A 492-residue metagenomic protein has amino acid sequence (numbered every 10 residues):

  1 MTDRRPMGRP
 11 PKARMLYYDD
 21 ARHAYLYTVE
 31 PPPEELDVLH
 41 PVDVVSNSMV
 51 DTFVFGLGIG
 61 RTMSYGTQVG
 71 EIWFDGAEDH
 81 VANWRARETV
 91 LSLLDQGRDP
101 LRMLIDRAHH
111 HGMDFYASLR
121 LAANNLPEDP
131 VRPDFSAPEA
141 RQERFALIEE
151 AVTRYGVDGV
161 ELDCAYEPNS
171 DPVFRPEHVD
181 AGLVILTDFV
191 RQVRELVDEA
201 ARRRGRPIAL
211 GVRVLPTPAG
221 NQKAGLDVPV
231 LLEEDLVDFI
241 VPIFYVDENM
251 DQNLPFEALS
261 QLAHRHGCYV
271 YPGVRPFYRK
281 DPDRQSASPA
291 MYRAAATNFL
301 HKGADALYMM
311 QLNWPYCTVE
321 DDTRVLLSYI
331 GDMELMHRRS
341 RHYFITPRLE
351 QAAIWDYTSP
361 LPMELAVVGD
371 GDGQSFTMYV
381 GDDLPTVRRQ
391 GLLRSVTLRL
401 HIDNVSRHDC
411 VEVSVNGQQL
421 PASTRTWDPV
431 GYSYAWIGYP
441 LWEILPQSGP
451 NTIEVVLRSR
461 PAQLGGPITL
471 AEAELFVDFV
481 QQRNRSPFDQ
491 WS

Functional and structural regions predicted by a protein language model:
G8-E35, D75-A77, A82-D106, H110-Y155 (+1 more regions): Active-site-adjacent "subsite" loops/lids of carbohydrate-active enzymes
D19-A21, A209-L215, S260-P289: Active-site clefts of carbohydrate-active enzymes
Y25, P31-L36, G58-M63, L94-D95 (+4 more regions): Acidic-and-aromatic substrate-binding clefts and catalytic sites of carbohydrate-active enzymes
L36-T67, R154-G159, L236-I240, H301-A306: Catalytic domains of carbohydrate-active enzymes, especially glycoside hydrolases
D51-G58, F239-N249, Q285-T346: Substrate-binding cleft of secreted/luminal carbohydrate-active enzymes
R61-P100, P127-F135, Y166-V184, M336 (+1 more regions): Aromatic- and acidic-residue-enriched carbohydrate-binding clefts of CAZyme catalytic domains
E139-G267: Active-site neighborhood of glycoside hydrolase catalytic domains
I402-R485, D489-W491: Beta-strand-rich ligand-recognition modules
